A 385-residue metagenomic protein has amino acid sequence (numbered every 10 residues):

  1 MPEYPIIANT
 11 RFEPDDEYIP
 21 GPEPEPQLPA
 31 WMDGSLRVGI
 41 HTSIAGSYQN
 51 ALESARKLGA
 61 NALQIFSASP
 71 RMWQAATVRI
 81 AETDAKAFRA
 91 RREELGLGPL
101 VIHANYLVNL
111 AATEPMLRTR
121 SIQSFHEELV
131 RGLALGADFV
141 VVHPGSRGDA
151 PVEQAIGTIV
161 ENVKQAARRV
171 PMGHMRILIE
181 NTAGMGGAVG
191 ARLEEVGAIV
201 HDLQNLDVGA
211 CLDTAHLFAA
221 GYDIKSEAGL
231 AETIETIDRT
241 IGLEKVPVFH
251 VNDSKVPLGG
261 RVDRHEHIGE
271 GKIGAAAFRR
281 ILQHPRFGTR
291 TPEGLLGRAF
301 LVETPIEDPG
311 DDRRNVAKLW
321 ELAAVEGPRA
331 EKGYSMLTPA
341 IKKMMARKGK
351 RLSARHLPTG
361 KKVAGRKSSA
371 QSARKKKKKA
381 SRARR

Functional and structural regions predicted by a protein language model:
M1-A104, V108, A112-E127, V325 (+2 more regions): N-terminal pre-domain/capping segments
P2-Y4, D15-Y18, E25, G197-T214 (+1 more regions): Histidine-acidic metal/acid-base catalytic patches
H41-A45, A68-P70, N105-L107, G145-R147 (+4 more regions): Active-site beta-loop-alpha junctions enriched in small/polar residues
G46, L110-A210: Active-site acidic/histidine proton-transfer and metal-coordination neighborhood in alpha/beta enzyme cores
L52, A85-R89, F125, L129 (+5 more regions): Generic structural signal for well-ordered alpha-helices, preferentially at hydrophobic/aromatic core positions
E53-A60, R79-V101, E128-G136, A167-M172 (+3 more regions): Acidic (Asp/Glu)-rich catalytic clusters
A55, H103, S121, G132 (+5 more regions): Conserved, mostly hydrophobic/aromatic
R79-D84, I122-F125, I156-V160, R192-V196 (+2 more regions): Charged helix-capping and loop-helix junction motifs
